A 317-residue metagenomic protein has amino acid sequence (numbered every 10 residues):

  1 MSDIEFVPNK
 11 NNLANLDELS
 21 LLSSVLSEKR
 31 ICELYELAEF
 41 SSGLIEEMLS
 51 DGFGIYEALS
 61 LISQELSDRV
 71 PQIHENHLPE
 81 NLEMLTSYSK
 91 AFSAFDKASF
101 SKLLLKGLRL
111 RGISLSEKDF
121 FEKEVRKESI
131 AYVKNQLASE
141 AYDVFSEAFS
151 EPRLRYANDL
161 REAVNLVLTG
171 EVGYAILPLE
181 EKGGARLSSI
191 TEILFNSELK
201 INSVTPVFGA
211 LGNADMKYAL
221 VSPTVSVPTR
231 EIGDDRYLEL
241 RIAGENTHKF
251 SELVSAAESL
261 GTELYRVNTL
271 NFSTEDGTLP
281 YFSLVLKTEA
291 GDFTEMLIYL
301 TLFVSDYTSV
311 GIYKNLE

Functional and structural regions predicted by a protein language model:
S2-E317: Domain-level signature for soluble enzymes in the chorismate/prephenate branch of the shikimate pathway
